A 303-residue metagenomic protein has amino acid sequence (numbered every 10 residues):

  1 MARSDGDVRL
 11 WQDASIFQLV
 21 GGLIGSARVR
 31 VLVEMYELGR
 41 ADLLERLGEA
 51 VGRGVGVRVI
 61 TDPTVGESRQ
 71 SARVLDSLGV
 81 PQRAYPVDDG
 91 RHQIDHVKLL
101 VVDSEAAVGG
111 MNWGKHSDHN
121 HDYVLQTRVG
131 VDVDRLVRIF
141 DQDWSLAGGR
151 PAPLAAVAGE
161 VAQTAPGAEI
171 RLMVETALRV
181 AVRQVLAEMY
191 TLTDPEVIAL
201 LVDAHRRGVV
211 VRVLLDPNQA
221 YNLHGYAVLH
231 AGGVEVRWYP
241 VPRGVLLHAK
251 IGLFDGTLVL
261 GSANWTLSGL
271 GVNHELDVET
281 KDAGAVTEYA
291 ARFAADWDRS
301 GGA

Functional and structural regions predicted by a protein language model:
M1-A27, E34-V180, P195, R207-T257 (+2 more regions): HKD-type phospholipase D/PLD-like phosphodiesterase module
Y190-L192: Long, repeat-rich segments with strong aromatic
L200-V202: A structural signal for leucine-rich repeat
R292-A303: Charge-patterned, long linear interaction tracts outside catalytic cores
